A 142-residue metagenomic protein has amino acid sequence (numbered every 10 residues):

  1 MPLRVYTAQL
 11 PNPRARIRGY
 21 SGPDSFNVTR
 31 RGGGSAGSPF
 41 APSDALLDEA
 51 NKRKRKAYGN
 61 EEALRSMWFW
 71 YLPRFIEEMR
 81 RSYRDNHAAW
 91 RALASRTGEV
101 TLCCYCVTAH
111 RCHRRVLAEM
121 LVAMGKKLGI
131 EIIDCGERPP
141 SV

Functional and structural regions predicted by a protein language model:
M1-V142: Residues lining hydrophobic/aromatic ligand-binding pockets adjacent to catalytic sites
